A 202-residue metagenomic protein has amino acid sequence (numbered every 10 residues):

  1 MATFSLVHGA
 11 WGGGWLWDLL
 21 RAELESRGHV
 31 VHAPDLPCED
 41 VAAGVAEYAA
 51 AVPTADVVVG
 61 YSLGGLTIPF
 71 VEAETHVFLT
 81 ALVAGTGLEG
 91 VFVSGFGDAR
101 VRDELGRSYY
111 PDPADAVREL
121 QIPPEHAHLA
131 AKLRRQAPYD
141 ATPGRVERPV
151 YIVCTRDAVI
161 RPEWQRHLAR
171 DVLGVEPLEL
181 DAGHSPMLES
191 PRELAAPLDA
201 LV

Functional and structural regions predicted by a protein language model:
A2-E39: Conserved HGGG/HGGXW glycine-rich cap/lid loop of the alpha/beta-hydrolase fold
V7-A10, S62, G85, C154: Glycine-rich His-Gly loop
V30-V57, S94: Active-site loop/oxyanion-hole signature of alpha/beta-hydrolase fold enzymes
D35-E39, T86, G183: Short beta-to-alpha linker loops that shape the active-site pocket of alpha/beta-hydrolase fold enzymes
V59-I68: Gly/Ala-rich beta-loop-alpha elbow adjacent to hydrolase catalytic centers
A73-P113, P138, I160-R161, R166: Flexible "cap/lid" loop of the alpha/beta hydrolase fold
S108-P143: Conserved alpha/beta-hydrolase catalytic His-Asp/Glu region
K132-R192: Conserved serine/cysteine hydrolase catalytic core
